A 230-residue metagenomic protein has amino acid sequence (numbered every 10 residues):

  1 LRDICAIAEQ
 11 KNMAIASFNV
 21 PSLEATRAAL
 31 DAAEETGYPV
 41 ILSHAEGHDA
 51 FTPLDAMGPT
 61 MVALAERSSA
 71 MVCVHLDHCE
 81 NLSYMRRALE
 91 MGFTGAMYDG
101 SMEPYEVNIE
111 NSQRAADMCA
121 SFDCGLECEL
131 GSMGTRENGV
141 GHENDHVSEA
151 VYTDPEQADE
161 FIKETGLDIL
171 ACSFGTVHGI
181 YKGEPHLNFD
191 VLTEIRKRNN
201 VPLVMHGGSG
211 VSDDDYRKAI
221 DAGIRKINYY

Functional and structural regions predicted by a protein language model:
L1-I7, S22-H48, D55-M71, C79-N199 (+2 more regions): Alpha/beta enzyme core
M13-A16, I227: A short glycine/serine-rich beta->alpha loop
H206-S209, Y230: Glycine-rich beta-strand-to-loop/alpha-helix junction loops that act as flexible
